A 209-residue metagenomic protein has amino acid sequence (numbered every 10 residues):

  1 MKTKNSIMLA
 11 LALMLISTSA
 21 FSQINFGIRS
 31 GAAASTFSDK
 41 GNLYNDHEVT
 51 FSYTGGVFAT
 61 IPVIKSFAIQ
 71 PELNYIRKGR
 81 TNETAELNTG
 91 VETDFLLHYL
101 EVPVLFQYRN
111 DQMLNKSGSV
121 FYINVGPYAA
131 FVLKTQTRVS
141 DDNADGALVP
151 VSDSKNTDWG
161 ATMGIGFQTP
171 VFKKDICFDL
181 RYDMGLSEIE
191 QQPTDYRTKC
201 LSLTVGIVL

Functional and structural regions predicted by a protein language model:
M1-R29, V205-L209: Bacterial Sec-dependent N-terminal signal peptides
A20-G56: Short glycine/proline- and aromatic-enriched beta-strand/turn motifs that initiate or cap beta-hairpins
S22-I24, H47-Y53, L96-V102, S119 (+2 more regions): Residues that define the transmembrane beta-barrel architecture of outer-membrane proteins
S22-I24, V63-S66, D111-V120, P170-D175: Short loop/turn motifs that connect adjacent beta-strands in outer-membrane beta-barrel proteins
A32-T36, Y75-G79, E101, N110 (+3 more regions): Transmembrane beta-strands of outer-membrane beta-barrel pores
T36-V49, K78-Y99, F131-D158, D195: Extracellular/periplasm-exposed beta-strand and loop segments of Gram-negative cell-envelope proteins, dominated by
I61, Y108-N110, F131, F167-T169 (+1 more regions): Residue-level signature of outer-membrane beta-barrel architecture
E72, R77-E83, L96, S152-L209: Predominantly the C-terminal beta-signal and adjacent terminal strand-loop region of outer-membrane beta-barrel
